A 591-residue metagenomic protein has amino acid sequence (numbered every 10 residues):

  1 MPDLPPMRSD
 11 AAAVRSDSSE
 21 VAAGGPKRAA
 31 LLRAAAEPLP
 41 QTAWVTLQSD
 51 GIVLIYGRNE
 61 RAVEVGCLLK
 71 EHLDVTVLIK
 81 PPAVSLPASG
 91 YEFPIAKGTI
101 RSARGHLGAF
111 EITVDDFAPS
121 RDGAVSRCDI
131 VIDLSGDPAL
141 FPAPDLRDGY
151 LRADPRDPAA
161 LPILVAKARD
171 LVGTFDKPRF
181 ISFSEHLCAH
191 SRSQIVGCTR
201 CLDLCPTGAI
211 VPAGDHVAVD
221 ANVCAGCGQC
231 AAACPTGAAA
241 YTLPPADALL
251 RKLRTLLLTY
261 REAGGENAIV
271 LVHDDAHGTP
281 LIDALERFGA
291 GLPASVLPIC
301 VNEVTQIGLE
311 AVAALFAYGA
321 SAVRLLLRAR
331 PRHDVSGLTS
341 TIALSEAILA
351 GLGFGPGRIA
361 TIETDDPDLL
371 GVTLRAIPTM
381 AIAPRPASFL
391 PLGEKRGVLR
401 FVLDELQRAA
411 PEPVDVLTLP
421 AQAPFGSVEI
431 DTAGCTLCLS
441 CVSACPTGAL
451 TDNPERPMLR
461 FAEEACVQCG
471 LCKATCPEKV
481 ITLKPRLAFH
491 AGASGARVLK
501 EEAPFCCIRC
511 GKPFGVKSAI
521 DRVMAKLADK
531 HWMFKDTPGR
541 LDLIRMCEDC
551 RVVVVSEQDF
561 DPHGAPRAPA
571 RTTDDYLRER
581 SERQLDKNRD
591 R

Functional and structural regions predicted by a protein language model:
M1-D74, L78-L204, G208, N267-P280 (+7 more regions): Ferredoxin-type iron-sulfur electron-transfer modules and their immediate structural context
A30-A34, P38, T42, L164-K167 (+5 more regions): Flanking helices and flexible, charged tails adjoining ferredoxin-like Fe-S electron-transfer domains in multi-subunit
L54, T76-I79, I299-C300, A322-L327: Short hydrophobic alpha-helical runs that function as membrane-insertion/retention elements
N59-E60, C224, Q229, C466: Residue-level detector of alpha-helix initiation sites
R127-D129, I269, V296, S321 (+2 more regions): Conserved acidic residues
A213-L253, A329-T341, R358-D365, L369: Terminal amphipathic helices with adjacent charged low-complexity linkers/tails
A294-L297, A320-S321, R328, L338-T364: Long C-terminal interaction/binding lobes of large macromolecular proteins
D452-R460: A cross-kingdom feature marking solvent-exposed beta-strand/loop segments within repeated, beta-rich binding/scaffold
